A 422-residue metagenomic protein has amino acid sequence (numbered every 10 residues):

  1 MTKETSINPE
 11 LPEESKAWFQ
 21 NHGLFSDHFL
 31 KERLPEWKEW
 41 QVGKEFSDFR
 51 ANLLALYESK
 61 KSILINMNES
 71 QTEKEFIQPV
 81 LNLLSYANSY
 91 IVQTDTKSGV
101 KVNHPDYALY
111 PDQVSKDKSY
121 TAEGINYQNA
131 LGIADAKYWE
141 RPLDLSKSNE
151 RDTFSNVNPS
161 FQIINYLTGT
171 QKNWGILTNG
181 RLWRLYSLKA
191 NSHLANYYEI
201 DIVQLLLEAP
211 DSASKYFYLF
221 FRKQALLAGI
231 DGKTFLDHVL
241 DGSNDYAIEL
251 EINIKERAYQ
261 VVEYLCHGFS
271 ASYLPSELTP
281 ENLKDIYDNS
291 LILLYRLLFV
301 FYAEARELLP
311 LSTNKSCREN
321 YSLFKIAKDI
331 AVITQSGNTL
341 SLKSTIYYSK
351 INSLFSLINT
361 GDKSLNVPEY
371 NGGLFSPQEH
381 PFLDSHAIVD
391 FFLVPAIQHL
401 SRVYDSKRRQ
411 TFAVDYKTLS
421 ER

Functional and structural regions predicted by a protein language model:
M1-M67, Y138, Y197-R422: Preference for the N-terminal adenyl/adenosyl cofactor-binding alpha/beta module
M1-W174, K189-S192, F235, V239 (+3 more regions): A short, conserved, highly charged catalytic patch centered on acidic carboxylates
S98, N103, L188-K189, L205 (+2 more regions): Charge-rich, low-complexity amphipathic helices in intrinsically disordered tails/linkers adjacent to domains
L145, L185-A190, A303, L311-T313: A short acidic (Asp/Glu
R181-W183: Loop/turn residues immediately N-terminal
